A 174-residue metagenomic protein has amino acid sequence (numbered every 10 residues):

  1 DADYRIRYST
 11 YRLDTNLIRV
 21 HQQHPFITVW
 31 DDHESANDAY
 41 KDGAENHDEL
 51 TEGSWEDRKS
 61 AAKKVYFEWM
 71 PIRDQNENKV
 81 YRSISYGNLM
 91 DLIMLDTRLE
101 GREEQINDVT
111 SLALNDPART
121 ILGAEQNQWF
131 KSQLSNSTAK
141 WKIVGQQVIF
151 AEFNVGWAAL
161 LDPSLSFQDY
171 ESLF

Functional and structural regions predicted by a protein language model:
D1-F174: Metal-dependent phosphoester/phosphodiester hydrolase catalytic core
